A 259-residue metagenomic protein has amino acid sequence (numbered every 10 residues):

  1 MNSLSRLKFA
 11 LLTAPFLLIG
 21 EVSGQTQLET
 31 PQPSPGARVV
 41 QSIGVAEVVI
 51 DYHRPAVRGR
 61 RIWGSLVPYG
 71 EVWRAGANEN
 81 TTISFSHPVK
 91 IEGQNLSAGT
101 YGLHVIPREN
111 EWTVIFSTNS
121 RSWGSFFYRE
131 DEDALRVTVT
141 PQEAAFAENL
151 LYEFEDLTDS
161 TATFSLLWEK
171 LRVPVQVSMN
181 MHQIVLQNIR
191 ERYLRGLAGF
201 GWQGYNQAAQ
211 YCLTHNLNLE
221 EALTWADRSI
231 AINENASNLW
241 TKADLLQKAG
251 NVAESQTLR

Functional and structural regions predicted by a protein language model:
M1-R6: N-terminal secretory signal peptides that target proteins for export/translocation
K8-G20: Bacterial N-terminal signal peptides
V22-T26: Boundary at the C-terminal end of the N-terminal hydrophobic targeting segment
T30-P33, A37-V48: Basic K/R-rich, polyanion-interacting modules in nucleoproteins and related proteins
E47-A98, H104-G204, N233: Extended, well-structured beta-strand/loop surface patches that form recognition or cofactor-anchoring regions within
R190-E234, T241-L245, G250: Alpha-helical adaptor scaffolds
Y211, Q256-R259: Hydrophobic, well-ordered secondary-structure segments that either form specific early membrane-associated helices used
E221, E254-T257: Alpha-helical positions within canonical tetratricopeptide repeat
